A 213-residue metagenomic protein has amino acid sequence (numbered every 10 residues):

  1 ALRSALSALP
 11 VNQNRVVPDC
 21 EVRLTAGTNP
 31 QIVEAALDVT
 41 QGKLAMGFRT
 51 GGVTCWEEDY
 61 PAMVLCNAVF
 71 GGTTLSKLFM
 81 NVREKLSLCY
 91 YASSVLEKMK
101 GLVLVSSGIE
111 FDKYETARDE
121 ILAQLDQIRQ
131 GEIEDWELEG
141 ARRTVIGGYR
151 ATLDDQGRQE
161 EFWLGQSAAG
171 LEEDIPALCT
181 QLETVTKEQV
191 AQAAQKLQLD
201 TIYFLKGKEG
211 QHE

Functional and structural regions predicted by a protein language model:
A1-T54, Q211-E213: An aromatic/glycine/proline-enriched structural segment found at the starts of mature extracellular/organellar domains
A1-V17, E84-E213: Charge-rich, well-structured scaffold segments of protease-associated domains
V11-P18, A35, D59-P61, G71-K77 (+1 more regions): A generic short-segment signal for beta-strand/edge and adjacent turn/coil regions
L37-Q124: Signal/transit-peptide handling
